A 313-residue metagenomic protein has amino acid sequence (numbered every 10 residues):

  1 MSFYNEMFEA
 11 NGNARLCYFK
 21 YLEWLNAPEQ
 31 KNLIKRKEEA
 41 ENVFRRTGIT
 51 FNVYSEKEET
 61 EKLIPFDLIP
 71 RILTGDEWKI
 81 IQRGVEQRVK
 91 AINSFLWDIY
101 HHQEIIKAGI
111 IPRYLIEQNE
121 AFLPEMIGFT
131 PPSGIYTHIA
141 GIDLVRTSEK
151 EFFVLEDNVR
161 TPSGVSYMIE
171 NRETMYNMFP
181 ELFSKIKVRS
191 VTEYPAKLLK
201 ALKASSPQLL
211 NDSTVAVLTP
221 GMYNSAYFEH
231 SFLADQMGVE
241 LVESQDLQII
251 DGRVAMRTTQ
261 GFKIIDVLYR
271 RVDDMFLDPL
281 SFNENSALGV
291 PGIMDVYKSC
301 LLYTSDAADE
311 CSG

Functional and structural regions predicted by a protein language model:
M1-D295, S299-L301: ATP-dependent carboxylate activation and anion-phosphoryl transfer catalytic cores that bind Mg-ATP to form
Y303-A308: Conserved small/polar residues in nucleotide/adenosyl-binding loops
